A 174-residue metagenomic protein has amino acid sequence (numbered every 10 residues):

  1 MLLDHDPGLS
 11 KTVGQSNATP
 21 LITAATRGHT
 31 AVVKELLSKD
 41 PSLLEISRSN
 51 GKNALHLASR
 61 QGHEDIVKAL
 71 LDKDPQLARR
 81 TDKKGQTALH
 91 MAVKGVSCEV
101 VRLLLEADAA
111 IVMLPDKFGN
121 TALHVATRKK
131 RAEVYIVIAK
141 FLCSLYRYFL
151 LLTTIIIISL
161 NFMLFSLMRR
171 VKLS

Functional and structural regions predicted by a protein language model:
M1-G8, E35-S42, A69-Q76, L103-A110 (+2 more regions): Ankyrin repeat domain, specifically the short helix-to-loop turn at the C-terminus of the second helix of each repeat
M1-H29, K34, K39-E45, K52: Leucine-rich repeat
S10-K11, L44-E45, R79, M113 (+1 more regions): Ankyrin-repeat junction/capping positions
A31-V32, D65-I66, E99-V100, E133-V134: Conserved ankyrin/ankyrin-like repeat signature
S144-L164: Hydrophobic alpha-helical signal peptides and transmembrane signal-/tail-anchor segments that drive secretory-pathway
